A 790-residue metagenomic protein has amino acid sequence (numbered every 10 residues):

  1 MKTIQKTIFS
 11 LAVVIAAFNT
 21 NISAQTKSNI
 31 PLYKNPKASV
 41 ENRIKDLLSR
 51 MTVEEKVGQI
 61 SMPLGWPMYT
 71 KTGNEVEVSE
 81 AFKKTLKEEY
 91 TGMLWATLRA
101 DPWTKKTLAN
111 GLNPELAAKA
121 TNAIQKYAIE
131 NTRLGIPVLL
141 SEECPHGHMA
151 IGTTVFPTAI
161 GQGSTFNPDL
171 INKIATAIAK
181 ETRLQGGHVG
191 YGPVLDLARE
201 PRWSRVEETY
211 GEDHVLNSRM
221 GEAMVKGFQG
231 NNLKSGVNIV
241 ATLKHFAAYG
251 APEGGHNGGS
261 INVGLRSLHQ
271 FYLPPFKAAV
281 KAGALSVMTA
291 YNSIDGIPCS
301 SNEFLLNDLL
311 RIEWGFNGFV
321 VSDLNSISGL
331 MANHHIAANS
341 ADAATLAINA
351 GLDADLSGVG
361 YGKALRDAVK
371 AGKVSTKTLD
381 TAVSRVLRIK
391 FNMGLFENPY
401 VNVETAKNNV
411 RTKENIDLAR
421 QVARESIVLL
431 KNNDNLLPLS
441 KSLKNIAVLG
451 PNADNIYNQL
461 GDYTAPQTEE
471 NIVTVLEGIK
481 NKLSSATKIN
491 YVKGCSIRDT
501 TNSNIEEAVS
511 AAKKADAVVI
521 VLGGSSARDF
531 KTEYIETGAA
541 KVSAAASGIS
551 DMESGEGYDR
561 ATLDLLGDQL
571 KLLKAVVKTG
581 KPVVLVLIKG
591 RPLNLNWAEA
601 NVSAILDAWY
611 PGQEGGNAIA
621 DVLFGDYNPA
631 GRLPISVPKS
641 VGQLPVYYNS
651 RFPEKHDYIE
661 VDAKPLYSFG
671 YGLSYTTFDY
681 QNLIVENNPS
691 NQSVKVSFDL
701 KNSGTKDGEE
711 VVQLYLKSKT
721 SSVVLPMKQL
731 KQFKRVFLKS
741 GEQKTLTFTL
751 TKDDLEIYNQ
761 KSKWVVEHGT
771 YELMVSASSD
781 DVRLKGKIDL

Functional and structural regions predicted by a protein language model:
M1-N29: Bacterial Sec-dependent N-terminal signal peptides
A24-E756, H768-D780, D789: Glycoside hydrolase catalytic-domain context in secreted enzymes
N759-K761: Flexible, membrane-facing loop/turn or short amphipathic-helix motifs that contact lipid bilayers or gate lipid-binding
W764-V766: Surface-exposed, short loops/turns at beta-strand junctions within beta-sandwich domains
